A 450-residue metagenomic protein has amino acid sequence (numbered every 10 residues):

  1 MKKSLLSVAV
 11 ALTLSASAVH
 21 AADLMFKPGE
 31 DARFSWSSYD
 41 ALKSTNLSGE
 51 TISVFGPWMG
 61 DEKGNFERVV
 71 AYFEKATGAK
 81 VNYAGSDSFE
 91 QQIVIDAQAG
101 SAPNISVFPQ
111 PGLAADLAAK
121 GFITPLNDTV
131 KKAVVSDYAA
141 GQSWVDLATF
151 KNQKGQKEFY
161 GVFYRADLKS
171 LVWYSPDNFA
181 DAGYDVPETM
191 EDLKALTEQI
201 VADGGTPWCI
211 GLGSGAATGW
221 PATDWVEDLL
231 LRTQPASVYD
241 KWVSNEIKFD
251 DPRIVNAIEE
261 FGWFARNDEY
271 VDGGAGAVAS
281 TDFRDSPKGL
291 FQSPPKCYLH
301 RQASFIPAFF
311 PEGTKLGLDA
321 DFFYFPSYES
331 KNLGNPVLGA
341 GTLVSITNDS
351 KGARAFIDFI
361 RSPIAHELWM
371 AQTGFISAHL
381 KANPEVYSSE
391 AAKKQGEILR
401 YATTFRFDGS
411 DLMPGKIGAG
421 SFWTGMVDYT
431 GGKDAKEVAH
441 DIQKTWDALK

Functional and structural regions predicted by a protein language model:
A22-Y39, K43-L47, T51, A180 (+1 more regions): Conserved C-terminal helix/tail region of periplasmic/extracytoplasmic solute-binding proteins
D23-N46, L113-S170, P221: Hinge/lid segment of periplasmic solute-binding proteins
L24, V69-W144, D177-E188, G289 (+2 more regions): Extracytoplasmic "Venus flytrap"/periplasmic binding protein-like
F26, F323, M370-S421: Long, aromatic- and glycine/proline-rich binding clefts that accommodate carbohydrate-like moieties
I95, P103-N104, V135-D177, N332-P336 (+2 more regions): A structural signal for short loop-to-beta-strand junctions that line the ligand-binding cleft of periplasmic/secreted
K151-Y164, S170, K194-I247: Extracytoplasmic/periplasmic solute-binding protein
T197-Q199, D240-V278: Glycine-centered hinge/linker elements that transmit conformational signals in sensory and ligand-binding systems
T233, E259-D349: Extracytoplasmic/periplasmic substrate-binding proteins
